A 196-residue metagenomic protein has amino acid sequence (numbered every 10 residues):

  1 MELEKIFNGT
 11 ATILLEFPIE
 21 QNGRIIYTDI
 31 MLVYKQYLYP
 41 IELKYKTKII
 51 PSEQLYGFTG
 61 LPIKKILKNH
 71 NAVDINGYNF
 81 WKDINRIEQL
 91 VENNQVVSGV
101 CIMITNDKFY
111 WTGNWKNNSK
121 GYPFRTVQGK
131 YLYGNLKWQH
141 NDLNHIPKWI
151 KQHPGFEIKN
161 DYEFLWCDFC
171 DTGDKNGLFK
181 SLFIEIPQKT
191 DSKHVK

Functional and structural regions predicted by a protein language model:
M1-K5, R86: Amphipathic alpha-helical segments that form well-ordered structural scaffolds and often line/cohere around active
E4-R24, T28-M31: A short acidic/basic microdomain associated with nuclease active sites
I6, V33, L90-N94: Alpha-helix C-cap/termination motif
T10, Q36, V96-S98: A general structural motif
L14, Y39, G99-I102: A structural signal for isolated positions on well-ordered beta-strands in alpha/beta enzyme cores
T28-I49: Active-site beta-strand-loop-beta-strand hairpin of nuclease catalytic cores that positions key catalytic residues
Y45-Y110: Catalytic cores of nucleic-acid endonucleases
D107-K196: Non-catalytic C-terminal interaction segments of nucleic acid-processing enzymes
